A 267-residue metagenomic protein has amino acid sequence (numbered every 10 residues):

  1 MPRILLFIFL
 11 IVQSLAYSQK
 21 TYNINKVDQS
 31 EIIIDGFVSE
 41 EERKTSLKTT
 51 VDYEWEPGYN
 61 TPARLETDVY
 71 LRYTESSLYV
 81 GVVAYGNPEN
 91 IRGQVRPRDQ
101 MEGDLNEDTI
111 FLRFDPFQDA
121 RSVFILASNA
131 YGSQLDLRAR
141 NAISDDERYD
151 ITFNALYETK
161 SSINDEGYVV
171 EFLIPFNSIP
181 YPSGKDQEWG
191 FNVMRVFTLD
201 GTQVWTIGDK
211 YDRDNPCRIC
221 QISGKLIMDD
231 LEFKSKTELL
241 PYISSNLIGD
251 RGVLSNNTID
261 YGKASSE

Functional and structural regions predicted by a protein language model:
P2-I8: Sec-dependent signal peptide recognition, specifically the positively charged N-region followed immediately by
F9-S18: Hydrophobic h-region of N-terminal signal peptides that target proteins for export in Gram-negative bacteria
S18-E267: Structural preference for beta-rich elements and adjacent junctions enriched in aromatics
